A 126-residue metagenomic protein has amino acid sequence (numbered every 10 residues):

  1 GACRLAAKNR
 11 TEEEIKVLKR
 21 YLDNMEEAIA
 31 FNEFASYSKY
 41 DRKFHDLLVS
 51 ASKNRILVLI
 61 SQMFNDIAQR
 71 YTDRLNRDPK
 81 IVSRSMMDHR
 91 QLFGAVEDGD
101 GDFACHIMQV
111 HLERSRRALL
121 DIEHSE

Functional and structural regions predicted by a protein language model:
G1-R74, M87-A95, F103-R117: Conserved amphipathic alpha-helical segments that form helical-bundle/coiled-coil interaction surfaces
R77-I81: Solvent-exposed loop and edge beta-strand segments that line ligand/cofactor-binding and catalytic clefts
E123-E126: …primarily DNA-binding HTH/wHTH and HhH modules…
